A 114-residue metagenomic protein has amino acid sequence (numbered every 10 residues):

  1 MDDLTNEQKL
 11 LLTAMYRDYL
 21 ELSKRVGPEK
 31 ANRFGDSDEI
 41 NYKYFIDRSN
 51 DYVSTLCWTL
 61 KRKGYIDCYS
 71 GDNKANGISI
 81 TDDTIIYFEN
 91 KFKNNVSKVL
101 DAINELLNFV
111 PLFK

Functional and structural regions predicted by a protein language model:
M1-G27: Short alpha-helical segments that sit at the start of domains
K30-N50: Short helix-coil junctions and helix-kink-helix linkers
I46-G64, A75: Short amphipathic alpha-helical interaction segments
S70-N76: Short, Lys/Arg-rich nucleic-acid/phosphate-binding segment
D82-L107: Short, amphipathic alpha-helical interaction segments positioned at domain boundaries
L112: Mixed-charge (Asp/Glu-Lys/Arg
